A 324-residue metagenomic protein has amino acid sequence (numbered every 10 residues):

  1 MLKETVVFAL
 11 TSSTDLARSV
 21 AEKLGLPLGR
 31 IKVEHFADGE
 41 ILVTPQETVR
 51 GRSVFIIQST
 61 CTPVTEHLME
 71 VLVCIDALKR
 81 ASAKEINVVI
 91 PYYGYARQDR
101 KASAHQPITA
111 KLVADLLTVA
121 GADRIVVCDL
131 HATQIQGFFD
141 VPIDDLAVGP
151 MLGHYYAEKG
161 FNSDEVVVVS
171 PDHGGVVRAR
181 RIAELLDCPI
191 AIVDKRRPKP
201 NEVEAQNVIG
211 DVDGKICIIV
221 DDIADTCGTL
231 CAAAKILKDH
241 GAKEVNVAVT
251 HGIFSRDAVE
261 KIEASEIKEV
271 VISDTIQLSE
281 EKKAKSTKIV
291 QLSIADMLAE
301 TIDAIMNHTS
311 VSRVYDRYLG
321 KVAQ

Functional and structural regions predicted by a protein language model:
M1-Q324: PRPP-associated nucleotide enzymes
